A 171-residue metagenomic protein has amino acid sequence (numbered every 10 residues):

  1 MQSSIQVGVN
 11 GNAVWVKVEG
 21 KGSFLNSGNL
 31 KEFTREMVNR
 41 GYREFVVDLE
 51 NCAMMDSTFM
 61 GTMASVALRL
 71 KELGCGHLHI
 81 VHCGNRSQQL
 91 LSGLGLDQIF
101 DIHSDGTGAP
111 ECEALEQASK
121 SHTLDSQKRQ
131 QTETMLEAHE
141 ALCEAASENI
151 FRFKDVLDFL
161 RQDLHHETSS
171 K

Functional and structural regions predicted by a protein language model:
M1-N51, R69-K171: STAS-like cytosolic regulatory interaction modules
M54: Residues immediately C-terminal
M63-A67: Histidine-anchored nucleotide/phosphate-binding helix
